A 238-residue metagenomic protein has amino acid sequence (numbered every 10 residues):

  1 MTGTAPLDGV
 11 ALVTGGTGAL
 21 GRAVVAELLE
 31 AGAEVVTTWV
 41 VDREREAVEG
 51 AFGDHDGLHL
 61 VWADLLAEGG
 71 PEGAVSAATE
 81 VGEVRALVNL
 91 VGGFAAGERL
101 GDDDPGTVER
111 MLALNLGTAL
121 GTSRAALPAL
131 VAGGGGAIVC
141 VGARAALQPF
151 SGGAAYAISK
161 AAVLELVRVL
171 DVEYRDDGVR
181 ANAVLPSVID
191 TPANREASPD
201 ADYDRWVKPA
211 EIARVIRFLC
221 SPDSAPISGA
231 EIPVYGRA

Functional and structural regions predicted by a protein language model:
T17-G18: Conserved glycine-rich cofactor-binding loop
G32-A47: Conserved glycine-rich Rossmann-like NAD(P)H-binding loop of the short-chain dehydrogenase/reductase
G92-E109, G152-A155, R195: Conserved mid-core segment of classical short-chain dehydrogenase/reductases
G101-L120, V139, V163: Catalytic Tyr-X3-Lys loop
S123, S159: Active-site helix of classical SDR
A143: Residue(s) in the substrate-gating loop at a strand-loop-helix junction that position the organic substrate next
Q148, V169-V179, A225: Active-site-adjacent segment of SDR/Rossmann-fold oxidoreductases
D176, A183, T191, A201-A238: C-terminal helical subdomain
